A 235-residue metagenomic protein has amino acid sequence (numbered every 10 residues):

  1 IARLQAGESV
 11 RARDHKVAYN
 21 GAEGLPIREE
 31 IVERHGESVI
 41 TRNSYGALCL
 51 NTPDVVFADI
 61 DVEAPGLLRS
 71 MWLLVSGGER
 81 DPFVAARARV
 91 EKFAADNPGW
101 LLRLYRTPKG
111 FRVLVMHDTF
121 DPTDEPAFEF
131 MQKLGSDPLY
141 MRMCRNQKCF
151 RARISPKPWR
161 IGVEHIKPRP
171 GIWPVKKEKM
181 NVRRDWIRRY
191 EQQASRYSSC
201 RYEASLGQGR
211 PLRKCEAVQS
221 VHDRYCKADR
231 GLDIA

Functional and structural regions predicted by a protein language model:
I1-R106, T119-D121, E125, F150-A235: Signature for HUH/AEP ssDNA processing cores
Y105-K109, M143-R145: Acidic carboxylate-rich catalytic motifs and surrounding loops in phosphoryl-/glycosyl-chemistry enzymes
K109-V115: A generic structural motif
D124-S136: Short amphipathic alpha-helices in soluble, non-transmembrane regions that often serve as interface/regulatory elements
K133-R160: Flexible helix-coil linker/hinge segments at domain or subdomain boundaries
